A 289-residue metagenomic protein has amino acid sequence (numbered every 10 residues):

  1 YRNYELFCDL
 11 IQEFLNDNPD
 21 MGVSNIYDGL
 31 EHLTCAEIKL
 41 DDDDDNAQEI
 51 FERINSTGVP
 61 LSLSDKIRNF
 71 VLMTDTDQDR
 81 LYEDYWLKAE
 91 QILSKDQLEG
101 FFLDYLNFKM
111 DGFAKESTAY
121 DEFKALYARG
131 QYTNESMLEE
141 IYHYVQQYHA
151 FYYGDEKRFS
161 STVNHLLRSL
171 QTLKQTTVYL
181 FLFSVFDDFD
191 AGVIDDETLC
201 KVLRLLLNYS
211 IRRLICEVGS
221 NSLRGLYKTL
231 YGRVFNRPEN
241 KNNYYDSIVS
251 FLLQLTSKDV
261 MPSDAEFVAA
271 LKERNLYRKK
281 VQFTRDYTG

Functional and structural regions predicted by a protein language model:
Y1, I26-L33, I38-Q48, E52 (+1 more regions): Nucleic acid-processing catalytic cores of prokaryotic defense/repair systems
Y1-M21: Glycine-rich phosphate-binding loops of NTPases
F14, R53, T57, V185 (+1 more regions): Mid-sequence acidic-hydrophobic segments that form the walls of catalytic/ligand-binding cavities or oligomerization
D20, S24, D28-E31, Q146: Solvent-exposed "coupling" segments
G22-N25, R53, T162-H165: Short, functionally important structural connectors and interaction interfaces within domains
T34-K39, S62-D286: A cross-family structural signal marking well-folded subdomains
G289: Histidine-centered nuclease catalytic patch
